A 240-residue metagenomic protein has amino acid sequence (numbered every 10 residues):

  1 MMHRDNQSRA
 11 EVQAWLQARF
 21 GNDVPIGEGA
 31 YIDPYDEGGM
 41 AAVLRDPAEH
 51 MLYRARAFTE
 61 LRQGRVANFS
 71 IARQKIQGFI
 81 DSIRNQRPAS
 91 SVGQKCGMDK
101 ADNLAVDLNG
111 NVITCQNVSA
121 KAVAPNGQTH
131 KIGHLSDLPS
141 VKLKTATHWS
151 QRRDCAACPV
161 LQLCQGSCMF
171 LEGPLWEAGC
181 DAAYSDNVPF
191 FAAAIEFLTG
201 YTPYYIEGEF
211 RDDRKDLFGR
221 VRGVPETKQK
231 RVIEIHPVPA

Functional and structural regions predicted by a protein language model:
M1-I83: Conserved C-terminal portion of the radical SAM core fold that forms the substrate/S-adenosylmethionine-binding
W15, E60, L135, A183 (+1 more regions): Residues that form generic nucleotide/phosphate-binding pockets
E49-R87, N117-Q165: C-terminal accessory region of radical SAM enzymes
S90-G93: Short, flexible cytosolic linker that couples an ABC transmembrane/permease module to its adjacent nucleotide-binding
C96-K100: Short, small/polar residue-rich loop motifs at catalytic or cofactor-binding pockets
N109, V123, S150-A240: Radical SAM enzyme core and accessory elements
